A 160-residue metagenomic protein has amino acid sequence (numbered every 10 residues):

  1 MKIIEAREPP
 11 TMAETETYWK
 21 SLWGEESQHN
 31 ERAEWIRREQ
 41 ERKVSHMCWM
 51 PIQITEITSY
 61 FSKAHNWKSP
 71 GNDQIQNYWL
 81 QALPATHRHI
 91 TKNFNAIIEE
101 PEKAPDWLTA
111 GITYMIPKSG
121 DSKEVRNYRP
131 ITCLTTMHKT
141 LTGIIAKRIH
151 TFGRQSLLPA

Functional and structural regions predicted by a protein language model:
M1-I52: Basic/polar low-complexity segments
Q28, W35-I36, Q40-A160: Conserved pre-catalytic core of RNA-dependent polymerases
